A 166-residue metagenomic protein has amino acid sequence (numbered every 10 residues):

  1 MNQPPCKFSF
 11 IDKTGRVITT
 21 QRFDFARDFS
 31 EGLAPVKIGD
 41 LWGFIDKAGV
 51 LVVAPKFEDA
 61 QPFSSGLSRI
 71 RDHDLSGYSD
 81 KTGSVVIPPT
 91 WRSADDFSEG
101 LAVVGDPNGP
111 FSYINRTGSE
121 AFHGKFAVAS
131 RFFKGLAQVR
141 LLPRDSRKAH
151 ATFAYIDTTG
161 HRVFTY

Functional and structural regions predicted by a protein language model:
M1-Y166: Residue-level detector of conserved, function-critical positions
